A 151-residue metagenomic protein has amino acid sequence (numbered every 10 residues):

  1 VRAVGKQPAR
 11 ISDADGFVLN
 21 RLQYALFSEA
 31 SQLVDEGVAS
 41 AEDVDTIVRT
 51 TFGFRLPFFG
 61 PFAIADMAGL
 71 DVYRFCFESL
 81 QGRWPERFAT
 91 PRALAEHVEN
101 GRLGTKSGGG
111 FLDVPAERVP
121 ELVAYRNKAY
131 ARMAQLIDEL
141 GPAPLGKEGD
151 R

Functional and structural regions predicted by a protein language model:
R2-D13, E36, A41-R151: NAD(P)-dependent Rossmann-like dehydrogenase/reductase catalytic/cofactor-binding core
A3, Q23-F27: Structural/interface elements that position substrates and couple domains in central-metabolism enzymes
G16: Conserved catalytic-site region of short-chain dehydrogenase/reductase
F27-S28, F77: Residue-level signal for cytosolic alpha-helical hairpin/rod architecture
S28-D35: Short glycine/serine- and small hydrophobic-enriched flexible loop segments
